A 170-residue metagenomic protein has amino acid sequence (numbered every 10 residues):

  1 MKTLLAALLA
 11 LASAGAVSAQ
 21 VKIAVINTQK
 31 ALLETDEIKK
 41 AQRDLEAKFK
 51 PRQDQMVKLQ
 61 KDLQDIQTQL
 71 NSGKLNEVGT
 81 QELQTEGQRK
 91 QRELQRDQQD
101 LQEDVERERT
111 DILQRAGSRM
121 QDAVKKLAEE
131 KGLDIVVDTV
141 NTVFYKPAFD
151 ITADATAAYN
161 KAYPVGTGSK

Functional and structural regions predicted by a protein language model:
K2, A6-A14: Bacterial N-terminal signal peptides
G15-A19: Sec/Tat signal peptide C-region and signal peptidase I cleavage site
Q20-T142, A162-K170: Amphipathic alpha-helical segments
